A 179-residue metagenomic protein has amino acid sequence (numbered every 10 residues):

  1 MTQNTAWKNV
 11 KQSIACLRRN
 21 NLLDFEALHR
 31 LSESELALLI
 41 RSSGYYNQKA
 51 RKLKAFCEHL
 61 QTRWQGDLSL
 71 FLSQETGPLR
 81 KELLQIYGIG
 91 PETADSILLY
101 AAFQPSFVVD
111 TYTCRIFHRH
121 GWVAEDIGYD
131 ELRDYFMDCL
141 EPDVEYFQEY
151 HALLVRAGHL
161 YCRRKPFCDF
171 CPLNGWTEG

Functional and structural regions predicted by a protein language model:
T2-G179: Catalytic cores of DNA base-excision repair glycosylases
